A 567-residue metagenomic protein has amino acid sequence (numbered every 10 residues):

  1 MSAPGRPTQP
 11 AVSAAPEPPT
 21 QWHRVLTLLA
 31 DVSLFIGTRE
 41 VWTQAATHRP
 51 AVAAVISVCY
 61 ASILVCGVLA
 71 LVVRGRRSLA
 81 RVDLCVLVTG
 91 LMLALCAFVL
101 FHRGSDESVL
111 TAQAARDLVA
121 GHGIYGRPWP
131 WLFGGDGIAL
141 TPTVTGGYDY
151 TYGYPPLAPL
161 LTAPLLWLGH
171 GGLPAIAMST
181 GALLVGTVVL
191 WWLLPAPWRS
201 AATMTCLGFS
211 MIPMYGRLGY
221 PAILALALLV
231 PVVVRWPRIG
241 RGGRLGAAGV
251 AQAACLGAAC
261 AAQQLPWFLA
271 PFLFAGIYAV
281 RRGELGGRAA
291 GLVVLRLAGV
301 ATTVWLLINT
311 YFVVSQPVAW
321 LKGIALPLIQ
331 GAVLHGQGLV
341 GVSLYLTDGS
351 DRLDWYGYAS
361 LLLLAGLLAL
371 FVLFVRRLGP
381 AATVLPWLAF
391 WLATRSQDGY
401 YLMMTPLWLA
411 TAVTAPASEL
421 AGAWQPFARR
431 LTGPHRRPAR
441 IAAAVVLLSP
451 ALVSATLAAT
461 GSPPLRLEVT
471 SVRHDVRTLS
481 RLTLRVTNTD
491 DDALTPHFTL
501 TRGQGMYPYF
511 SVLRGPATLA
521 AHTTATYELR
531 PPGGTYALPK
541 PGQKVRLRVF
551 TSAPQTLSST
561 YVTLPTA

Functional and structural regions predicted by a protein language model:
S2-C85, A94-P221, A225-V230, I239-R241 (+5 more regions): Primarily membrane-embedded glycan-assembly and transfer machineries that use lipid-linked glycans
V52-A61, F268, A393, Q397-A428: Hydrophobic/aromatic-rich transmembrane helices and adjacent perimembrane loops
V72-R76, R235-A251, Y278-L292, A412-P438: Membrane-interface junctions at the ends of membrane-embedded or membrane-associated helices
C85-C96, T432-T460: Internal/C-terminal transmembrane anchor helices
L207-P213, L229-P231, A247-A275, L307 (+1 more regions): Membrane-interface alpha helices of multi-pass inner-membrane proteins
A222-V234, G249-Q252, L265-F268, A301 (+1 more regions): Alpha-helical transmembrane segments of multi-pass membrane proteins
G503-V512: Short aromatic-acidic-glycine turn motif
V549-S559: Short acidic/polar inter-strand loop motif in beta-rich domains
